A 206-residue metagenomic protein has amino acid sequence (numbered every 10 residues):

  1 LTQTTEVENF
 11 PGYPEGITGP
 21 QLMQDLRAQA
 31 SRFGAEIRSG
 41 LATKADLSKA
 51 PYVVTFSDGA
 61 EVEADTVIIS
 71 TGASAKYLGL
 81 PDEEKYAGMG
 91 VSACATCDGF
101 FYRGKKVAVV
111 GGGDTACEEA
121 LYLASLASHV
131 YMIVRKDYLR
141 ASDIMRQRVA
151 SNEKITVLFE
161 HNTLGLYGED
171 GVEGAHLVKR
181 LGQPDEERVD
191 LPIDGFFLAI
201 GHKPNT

Functional and structural regions predicted by a protein language model:
L1-F33, K105, T115-D143: Beta1-alpha1 glycine-rich phosphate/pyrophosphate-binding loop at the start of Rossmann-like nucleotide-binding domains
T4-T5, D82, D170: Short, flexible helix/strand-to-coil boundary loops that buttress conserved ligand/catalytic motifs in alpha/beta
E6-P11, V110, R148-S151: Short, hinge-like loop/turn segments at secondary-structure boundaries
A30-F56, E61-A64, A124-T206: A Rossmann-like FAD-binding core segment of flavoenzymes
T71-G72, I200: Conserved NAD(P)H cofactor-binding loop of Rossmann-fold oxidoreductase domains
A73-L126: Glycine-rich dinucleotide-binding loop and its adjacent helix/turn
